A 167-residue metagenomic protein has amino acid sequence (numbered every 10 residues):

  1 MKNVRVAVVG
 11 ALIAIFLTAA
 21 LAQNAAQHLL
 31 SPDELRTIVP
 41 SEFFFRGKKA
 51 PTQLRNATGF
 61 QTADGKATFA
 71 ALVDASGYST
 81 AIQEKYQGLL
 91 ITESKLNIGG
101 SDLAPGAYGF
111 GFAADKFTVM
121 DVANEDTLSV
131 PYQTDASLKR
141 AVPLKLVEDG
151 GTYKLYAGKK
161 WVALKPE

Functional and structural regions predicted by a protein language model:
M1-A11: Bacterial N-terminal signal peptides that target proteins for export
V9-A19: Bacterial N-terminal signal peptides
L12-I13, A114-V119, T127-S137: A mid-sequence interfacial segment
Q23-A81, S129-E167: Primarily secretory-pathway and cell-envelope proteins
A75-A123: Mid-length scaffold segments of soluble, non-membrane domains
